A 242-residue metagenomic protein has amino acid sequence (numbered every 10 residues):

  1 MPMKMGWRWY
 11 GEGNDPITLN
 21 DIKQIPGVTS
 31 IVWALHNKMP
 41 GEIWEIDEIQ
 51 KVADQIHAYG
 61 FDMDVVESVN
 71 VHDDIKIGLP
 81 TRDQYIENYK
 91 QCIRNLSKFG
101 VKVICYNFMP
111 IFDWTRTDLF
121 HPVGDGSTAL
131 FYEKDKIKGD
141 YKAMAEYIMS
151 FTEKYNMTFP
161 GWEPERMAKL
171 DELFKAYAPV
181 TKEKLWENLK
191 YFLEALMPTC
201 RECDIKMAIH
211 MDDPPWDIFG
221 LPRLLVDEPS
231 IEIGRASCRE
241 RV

Functional and structural regions predicted by a protein language model:
M3-R8, T29-W33, M63-E67, I104-Y106 (+2 more regions): Hydrophobic faces of well-ordered beta-strands that scaffold small-molecule active sites in alpha/beta enzyme cores
G11-G13, N37, V69, F108-F112 (+1 more regions): Active-site-proximal loop/turn and secondary-structure-junction residues that shape catalytic pockets, frequently
G11-Q24, Q84-R94: Short, acidic/polar
I22, I31-W33, I56, L96 (+3 more regions): Conserved, mostly hydrophobic/aromatic
P40-G41, N70-E87, F112-G126, L170-V180: Surface-exposed, active-site-proximal loop segments in enzymatic domains
E42-E48, G78-N95, L185-F192: Glycine-rich anion/phosphate-binding loops
A53-D64, S97, V101-R166: Glycine-rich, aromatic-flanked loop segments that form ligand/cofactor-binding clefts across common enzyme folds
K138-R241: Acidic/histidine-rich catalytic cores of soluble enzymes
